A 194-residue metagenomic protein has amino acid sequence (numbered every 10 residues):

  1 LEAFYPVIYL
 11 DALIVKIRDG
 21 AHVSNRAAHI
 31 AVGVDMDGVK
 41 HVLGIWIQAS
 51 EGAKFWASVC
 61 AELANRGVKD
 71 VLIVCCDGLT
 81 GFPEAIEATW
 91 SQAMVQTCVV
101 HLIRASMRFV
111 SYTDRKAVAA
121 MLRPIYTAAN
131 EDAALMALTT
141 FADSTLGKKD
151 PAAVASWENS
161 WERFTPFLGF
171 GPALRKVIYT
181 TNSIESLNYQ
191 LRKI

Functional and structural regions predicted by a protein language model:
L1-C76, T80, E84-A85, T89-Q92 (+2 more regions): RNase H-like nuclease fold core
R18, R108, T127, L146-G147: Alpha-solenoid HEAT/Armadillo repeat architecture
N25, V100-R104, K116-A120, P151-A155 (+2 more regions): Non-catalytic, well-ordered alpha-helical scaffold segments
S91-R108: Inter-helix linker motif
S106-T140: Metal-dependent DNA phosphodiester-chemistry modules and their immediately adjacent helices/loops in DNA-processing
A128-I194: Acidic/histidine-rich catalytic cores and adjacent linkers of DNA breakage/strand-transfer/modification proteins
